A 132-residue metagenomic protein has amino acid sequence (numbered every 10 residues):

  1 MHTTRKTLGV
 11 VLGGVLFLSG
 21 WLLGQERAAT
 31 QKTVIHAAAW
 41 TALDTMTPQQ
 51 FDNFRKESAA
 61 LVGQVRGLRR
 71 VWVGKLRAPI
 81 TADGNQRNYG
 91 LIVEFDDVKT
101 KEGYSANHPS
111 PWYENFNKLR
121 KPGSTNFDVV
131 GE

Functional and structural regions predicted by a protein language model:
M1-V11: Bacterial N-terminal signal peptides that target proteins for export
L8, G63-R69, N85-Q86, E94-V130: An amphipathic, aromatic/His-enriched active-site/gating alpha helix that lines ligand/cofactor pockets
V10-S19: Bacterial N-terminal signal peptides
V15, A59, H108-P109: Residue-level detector of secondary-structure transition/capping positions
G20-K32, V73-Q86, E114-E132: Glycine-rich beta-strand-turn "strand-cap" elements at beta-sheet edges
T33-A42, V73-N107: Short, well-ordered beta-strand segments in beta-rich or mixed alpha/beta enzyme and ligand-binding folds
T47-D52, K101-S105: Solvent-exposed, non-transmembrane alpha-helical starts
P48-I80, R87: N-terminal, post-signal-peptide region of Sec/Tat-exported proteins
